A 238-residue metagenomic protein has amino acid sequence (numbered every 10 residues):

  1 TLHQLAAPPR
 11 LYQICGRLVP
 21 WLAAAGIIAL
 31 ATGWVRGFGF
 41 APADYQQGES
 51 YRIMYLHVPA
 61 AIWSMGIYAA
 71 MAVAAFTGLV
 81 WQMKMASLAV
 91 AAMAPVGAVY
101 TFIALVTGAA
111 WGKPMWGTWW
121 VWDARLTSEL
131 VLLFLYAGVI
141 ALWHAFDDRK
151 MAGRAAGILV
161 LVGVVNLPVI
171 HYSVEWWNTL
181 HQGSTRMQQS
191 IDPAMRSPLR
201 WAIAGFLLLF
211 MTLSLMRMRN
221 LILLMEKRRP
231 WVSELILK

Functional and structural regions predicted by a protein language model:
T1-K238: Polytopic transmembrane helical bundles with strong interfacial aromatic enrichment
